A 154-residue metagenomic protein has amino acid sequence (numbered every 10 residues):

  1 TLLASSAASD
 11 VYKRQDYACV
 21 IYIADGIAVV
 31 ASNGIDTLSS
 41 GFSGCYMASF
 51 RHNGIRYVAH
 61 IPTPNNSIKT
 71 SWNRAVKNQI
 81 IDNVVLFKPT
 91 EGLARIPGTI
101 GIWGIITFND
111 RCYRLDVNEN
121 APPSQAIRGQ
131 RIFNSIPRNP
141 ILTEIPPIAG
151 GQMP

Functional and structural regions predicted by a protein language model:
T1-A8, Y12: Single conserved hydrophobic/aromatic residue that forms the stacking wall/gate of nucleotide- or nucleobase-binding
D10, A48-F50, I106: Short beta-strand element of the conserved SAM-dependent methyltransferase core
K13-Y22: Pepsin-like aspartyl protease folds
V20, V58, G104-I106: Generic structural hydrophobic/aromatic packing signal, biased to beta-strands
A24-R74, N78: Conserved mixed alpha/beta catalytic, RNA-binding, or beta-rich assembly cores of soluble enzyme, regulatory
N73-P154: Active-site or metal-binding loop neighborhoods of secreted/extracellular toxin and effector enzymes
